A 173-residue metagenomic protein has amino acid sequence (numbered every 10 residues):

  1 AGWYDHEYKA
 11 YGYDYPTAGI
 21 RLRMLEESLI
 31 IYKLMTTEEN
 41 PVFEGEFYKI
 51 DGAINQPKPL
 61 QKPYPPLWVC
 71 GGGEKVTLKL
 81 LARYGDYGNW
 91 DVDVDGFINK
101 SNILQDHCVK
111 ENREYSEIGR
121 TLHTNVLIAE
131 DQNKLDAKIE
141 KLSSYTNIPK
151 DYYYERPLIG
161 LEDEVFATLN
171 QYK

Functional and structural regions predicted by a protein language model:
A1-K173: Active-site-adjacent structural elements that line small-molecule/cofactor binding pockets in enzymes
